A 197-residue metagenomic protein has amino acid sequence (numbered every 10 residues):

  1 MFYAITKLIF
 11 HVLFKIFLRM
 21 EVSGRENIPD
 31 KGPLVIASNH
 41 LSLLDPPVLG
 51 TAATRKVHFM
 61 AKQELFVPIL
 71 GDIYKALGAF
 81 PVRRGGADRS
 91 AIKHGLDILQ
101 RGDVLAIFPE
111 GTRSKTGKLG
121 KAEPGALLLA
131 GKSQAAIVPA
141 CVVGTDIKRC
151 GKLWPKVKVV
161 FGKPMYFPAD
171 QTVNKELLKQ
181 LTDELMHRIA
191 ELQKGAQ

Functional and structural regions predicted by a protein language model:
M1-A4, G195-Q197: Short, Lys/Arg-enriched, disordered terminal segments
F2-T6, K15-I16, I28-G86, H94: Catalytic core of membrane glycerolipid acyltransferases/transacylases, capturing the structured, soluble-facing
I5, A87, L177, L181: Soluble or luminal CAZymes and related metallo-dependent hydrolases
L13-K15, Y74, I98, L129-A130: A generic structural signal for well-ordered alpha-helical segments
K15-S23, G86, C141-V143: Short gly/ser/thr-rich secondary-structure transition/capping motifs
E26-P29, K152: A short beta-turn/loop motif at secondary-structure boundaries
I92-Q197: Non-catalytic C-terminal accessory region of glycerolipid acyltransferases and related lyso-lipid remodeling enzymes
